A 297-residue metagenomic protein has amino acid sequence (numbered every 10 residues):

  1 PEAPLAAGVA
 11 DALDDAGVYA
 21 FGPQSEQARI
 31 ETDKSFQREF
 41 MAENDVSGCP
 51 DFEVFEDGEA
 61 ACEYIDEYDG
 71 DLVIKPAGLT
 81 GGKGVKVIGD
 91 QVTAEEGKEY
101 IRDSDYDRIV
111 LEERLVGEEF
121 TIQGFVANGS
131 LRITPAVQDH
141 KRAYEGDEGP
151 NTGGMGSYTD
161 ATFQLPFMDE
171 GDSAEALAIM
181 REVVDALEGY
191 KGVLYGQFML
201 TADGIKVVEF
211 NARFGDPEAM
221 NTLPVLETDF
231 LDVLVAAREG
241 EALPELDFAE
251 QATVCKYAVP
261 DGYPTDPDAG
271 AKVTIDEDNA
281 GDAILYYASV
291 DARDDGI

Functional and structural regions predicted by a protein language model:
P1-D33, D45-E56: A short, GP-enriched loop/loop-strand-helix hinge that lies immediately N-terminal to, or at the N-terminal rim
L5-A10, A61, E119-F120: Short, well-ordered alpha-helical microsegments
Q37, M41-A42: Structural element of the ATP-grasp superfamily
F52-D57, K86-D90: Short acidic-hydrophobic, aromatic-tinged amphipathic segments that line or gate anion-handling sites
D69-D90, T222: Conserved anion/nucleotide-ligand pocket segment
G84-P217: Internal nucleotide-binding/catalytic subdomain
E175-L194, N211-N279, A292-R293: Active-site "cap" helix and flanking loop/linker of ATP-utilizing ligase/carboxylase catalytic domains
A280-I297: Internal helix-turn-beta structural module
